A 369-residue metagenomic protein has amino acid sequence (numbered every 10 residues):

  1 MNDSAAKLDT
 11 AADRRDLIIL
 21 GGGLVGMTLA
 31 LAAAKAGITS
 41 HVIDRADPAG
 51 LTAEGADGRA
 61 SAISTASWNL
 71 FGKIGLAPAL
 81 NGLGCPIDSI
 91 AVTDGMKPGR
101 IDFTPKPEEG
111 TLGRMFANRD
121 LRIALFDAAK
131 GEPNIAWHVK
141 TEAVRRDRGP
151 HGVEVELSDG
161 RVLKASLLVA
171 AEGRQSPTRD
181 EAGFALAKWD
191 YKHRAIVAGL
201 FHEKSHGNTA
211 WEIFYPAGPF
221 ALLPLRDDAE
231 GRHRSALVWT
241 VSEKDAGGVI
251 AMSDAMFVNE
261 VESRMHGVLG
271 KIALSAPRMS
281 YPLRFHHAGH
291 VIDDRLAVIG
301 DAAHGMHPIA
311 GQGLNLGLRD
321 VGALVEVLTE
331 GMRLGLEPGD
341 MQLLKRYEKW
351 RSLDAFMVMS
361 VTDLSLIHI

Functional and structural regions predicted by a protein language model:
M1-L17, K35-A36: Extreme N-terminal leader/targeting segments of oxidoreductases
A12-D13, N69-K73, L80-E181, W189-R194: Conserved N-terminal helical subregion
D16-V42: N-terminal Rossmann-like FAD-binding beta1-loop-alpha1 element of flavoenzymes
G21-G26, G173, G300, G311-G313: Conserved phosphate-binding and hydrolysis motifs of nucleotide-dependent enzymes
A34-A56: Glycine-rich FAD pyrophosphate-binding loop
T141, G152-E156, V162, L167-R278: Conserved FAD-binding catalytic core of PHBH/FMO-like flavoproteins
D245-M341: FAD/FMN-dependent oxidoreductases across multiple families
E326-H368: C-terminal helical "tail/cap" subdomain of flavin- and related membrane-associated enzymes
